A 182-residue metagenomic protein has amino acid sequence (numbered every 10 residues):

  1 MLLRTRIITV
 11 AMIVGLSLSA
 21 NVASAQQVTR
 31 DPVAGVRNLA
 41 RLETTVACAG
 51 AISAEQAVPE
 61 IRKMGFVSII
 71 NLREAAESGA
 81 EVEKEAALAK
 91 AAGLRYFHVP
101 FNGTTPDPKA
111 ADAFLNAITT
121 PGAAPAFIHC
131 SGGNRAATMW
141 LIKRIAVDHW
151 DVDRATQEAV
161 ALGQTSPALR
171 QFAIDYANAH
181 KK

Functional and structural regions predicted by a protein language model:
M1-R6: Positively charged n-region of N-terminal signal peptides that target proteins for export
I7-T9, T138: Sequence-pattern detector for short linear motifs and compositional/periodic biases rather than a specific fold
T9-S19: Bacterial N-terminal signal peptides
N21-A126, T138-K182: Cys-dependent protein tyrosine phosphatase-like superfamily
C130: Short cysteine clusters
G133: Substrate/cofactor-recognition hotspot
